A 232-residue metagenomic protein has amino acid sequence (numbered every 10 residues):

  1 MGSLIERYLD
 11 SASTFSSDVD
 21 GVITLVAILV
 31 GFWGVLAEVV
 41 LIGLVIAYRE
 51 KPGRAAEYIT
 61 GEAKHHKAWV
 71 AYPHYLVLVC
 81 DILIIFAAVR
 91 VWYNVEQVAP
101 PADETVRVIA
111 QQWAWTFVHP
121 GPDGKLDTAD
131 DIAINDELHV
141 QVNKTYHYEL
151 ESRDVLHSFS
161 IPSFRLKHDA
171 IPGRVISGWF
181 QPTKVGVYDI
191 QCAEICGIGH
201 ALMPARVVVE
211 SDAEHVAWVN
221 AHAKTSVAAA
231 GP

Functional and structural regions predicted by a protein language model:
G2-L25, V45-P232: Non-transmembrane, membrane-proximal soluble domains of secreted or membrane proteins
D20-L36: Alpha-helical transmembrane segments
F32-K51: Alpha-helical transmembrane segments
